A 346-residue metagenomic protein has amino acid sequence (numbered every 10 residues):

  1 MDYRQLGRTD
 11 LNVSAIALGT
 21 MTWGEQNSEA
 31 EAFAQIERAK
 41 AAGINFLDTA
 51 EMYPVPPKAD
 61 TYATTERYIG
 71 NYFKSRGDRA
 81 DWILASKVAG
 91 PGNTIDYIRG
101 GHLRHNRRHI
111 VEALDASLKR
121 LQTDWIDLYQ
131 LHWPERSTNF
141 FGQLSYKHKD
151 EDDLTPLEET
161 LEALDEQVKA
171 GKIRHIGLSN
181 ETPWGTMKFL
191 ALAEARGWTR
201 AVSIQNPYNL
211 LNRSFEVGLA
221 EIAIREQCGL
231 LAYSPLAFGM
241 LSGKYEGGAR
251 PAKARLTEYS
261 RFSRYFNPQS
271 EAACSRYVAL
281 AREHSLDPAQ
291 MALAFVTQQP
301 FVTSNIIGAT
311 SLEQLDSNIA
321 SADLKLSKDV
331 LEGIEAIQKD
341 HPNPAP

Functional and structural regions predicted by a protein language model:
M1-K87, R108-V111, D124, K169: N-terminal binding-site loop/beta-alpha segment at the start of enzyme catalytic domains that lines or forms
G7-W23, A85-G101, Q130, P134-L144: N-terminal small/glycine-rich loop or linker at the start of catalytic domains across soluble metabolic enzymes
A15, F46, W125-L128, H175 (+2 more regions): Residues at the N-termini of beta-strands
T20-A30, D96-R108, H148-T155: Active-site mouth loops of central-metabolism enzymes
A32, T65, I110, L114 (+3 more regions): Aromatic/hydrophobic pocket-lining residues that form the small-molecule binding cavity in soluble enzyme cores
Q35, R108-L118, T160-A163, Y277: Short, well-ordered amphipathic alpha-helical segments that serve as non-catalytic structural scaffolds within diverse
T94-Q130: Active-site gating/metal-coordination segments in enzymes
P134-A336: Beta/alpha (TIM)-barrel catalytic core signal, keyed to glycine-rich beta->alpha loops juxtaposed to Asp/Glu that bind
